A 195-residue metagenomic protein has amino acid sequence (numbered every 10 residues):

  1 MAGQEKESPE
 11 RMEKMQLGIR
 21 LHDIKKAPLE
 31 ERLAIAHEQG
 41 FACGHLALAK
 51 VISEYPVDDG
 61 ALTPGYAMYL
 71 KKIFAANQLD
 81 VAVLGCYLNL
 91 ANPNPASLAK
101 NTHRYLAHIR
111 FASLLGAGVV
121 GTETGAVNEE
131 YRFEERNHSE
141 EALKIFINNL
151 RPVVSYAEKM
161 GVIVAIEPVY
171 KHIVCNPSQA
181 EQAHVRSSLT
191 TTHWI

Functional and structural regions predicted by a protein language model:
M1-G118, E141, R151, E158: N-terminal pre-domain/capping segments
K14-I19, H37, G44, I147-I195: Acidic/histidine-rich catalytic cores of soluble enzymes
P56, Y87, R132, S139 (+1 more regions): Residues at structural and domain junctions
L88-N92, V127-N128, Y170-V174: Short, small-residue-enriched loops and turns at beta-alpha junctions that line or gate enzyme active sites
P95, R132-L143: Glycine-rich tight-turn/loop motif centered on a GG-T
A112-E134, M160-V169: Active-site groove signature of glycoside hydrolases
